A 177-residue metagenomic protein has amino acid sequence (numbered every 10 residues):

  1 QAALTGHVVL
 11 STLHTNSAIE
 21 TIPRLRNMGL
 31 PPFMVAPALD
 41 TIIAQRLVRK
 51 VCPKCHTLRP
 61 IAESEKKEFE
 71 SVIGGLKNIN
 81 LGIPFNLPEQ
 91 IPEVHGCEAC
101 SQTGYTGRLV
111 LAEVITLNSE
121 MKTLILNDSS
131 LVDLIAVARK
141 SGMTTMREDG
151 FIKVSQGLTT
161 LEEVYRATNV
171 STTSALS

Functional and structural regions predicted by a protein language model:
Q1-S177: Short, flexible helix-loop junctions that flank or precede catalytic/ligand sites
